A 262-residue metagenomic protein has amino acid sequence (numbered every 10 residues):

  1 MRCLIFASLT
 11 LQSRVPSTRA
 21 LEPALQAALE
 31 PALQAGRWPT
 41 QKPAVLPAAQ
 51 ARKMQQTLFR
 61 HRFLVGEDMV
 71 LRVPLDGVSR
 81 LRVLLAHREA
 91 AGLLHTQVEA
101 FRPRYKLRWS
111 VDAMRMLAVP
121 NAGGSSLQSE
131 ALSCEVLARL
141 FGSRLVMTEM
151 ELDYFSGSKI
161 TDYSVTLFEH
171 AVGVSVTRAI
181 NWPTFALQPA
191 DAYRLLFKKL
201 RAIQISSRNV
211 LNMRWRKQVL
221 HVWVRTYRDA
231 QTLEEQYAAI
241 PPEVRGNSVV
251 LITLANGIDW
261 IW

Functional and structural regions predicted by a protein language model:
M1-R14: Sec-dependent N-terminal signal peptides
L11, L21-L29, L33-F141: Interdomain/boundary linker segments immediately adjacent to catalytic/signaling cores
R115-G123, S129-R139, F155-K159, S175 (+3 more regions): Active-site-adjacent structural elements in enzyme catalytic domains
A138-F168: A short acidic/basic microdomain associated with nuclease active sites
A138-V146, A238-W260: Structural alpha-beta junctions
I160-D162, A171, K217-V219: Extracellular structured ligand-interaction cores
S164-A179: Active-site beta-strand-loop-beta-strand hairpin of nuclease catalytic cores that positions key catalytic residues
T177-A239: Catalytic cores of nucleic-acid endonucleases
